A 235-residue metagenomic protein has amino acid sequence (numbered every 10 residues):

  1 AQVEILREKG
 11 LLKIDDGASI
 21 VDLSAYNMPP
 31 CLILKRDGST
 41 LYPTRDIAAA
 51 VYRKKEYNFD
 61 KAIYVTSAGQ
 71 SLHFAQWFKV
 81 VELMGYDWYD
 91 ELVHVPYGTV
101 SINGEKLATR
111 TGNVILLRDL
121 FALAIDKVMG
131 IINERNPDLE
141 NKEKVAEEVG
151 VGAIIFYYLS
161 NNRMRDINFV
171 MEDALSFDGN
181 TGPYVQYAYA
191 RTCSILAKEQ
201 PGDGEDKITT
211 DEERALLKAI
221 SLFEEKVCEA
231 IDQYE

Functional and structural regions predicted by a protein language model:
A1-E235: Non-catalytic interaction-recognition regions
